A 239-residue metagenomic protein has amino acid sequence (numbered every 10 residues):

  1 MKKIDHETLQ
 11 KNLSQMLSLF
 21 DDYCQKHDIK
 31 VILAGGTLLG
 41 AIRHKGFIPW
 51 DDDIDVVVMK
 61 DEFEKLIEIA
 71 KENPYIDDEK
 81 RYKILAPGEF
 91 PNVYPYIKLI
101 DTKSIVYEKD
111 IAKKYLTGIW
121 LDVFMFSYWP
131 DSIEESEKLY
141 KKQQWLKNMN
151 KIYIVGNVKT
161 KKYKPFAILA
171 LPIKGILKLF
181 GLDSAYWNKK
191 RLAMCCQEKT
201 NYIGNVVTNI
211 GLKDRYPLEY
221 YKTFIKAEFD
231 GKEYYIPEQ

Functional and structural regions predicted by a protein language model:
M1-Q25, I67-D131, K151-E238: Conserved catalytic core of two-metal-ion nucleotidyltransferases
D21-I54, V58, F63-E64, E219: Active-site nucleotide-donor binding segment shared across nucleotidyl transfer reactions
R43, E238-Q239: Short hydrophobic alpha-helical segments that form membrane-spanning helices or hydrophobic packing faces of helical
I133-K138: A short secondary-structure junction signal
Y140-Q143: Short, His- and charge-rich active-site/binding loops that engage polyanionic ligands
W145-M149: Mobile amphipathic helical/loop "lid" adjacent to a hydrophobic cofactor/ligand pocket
